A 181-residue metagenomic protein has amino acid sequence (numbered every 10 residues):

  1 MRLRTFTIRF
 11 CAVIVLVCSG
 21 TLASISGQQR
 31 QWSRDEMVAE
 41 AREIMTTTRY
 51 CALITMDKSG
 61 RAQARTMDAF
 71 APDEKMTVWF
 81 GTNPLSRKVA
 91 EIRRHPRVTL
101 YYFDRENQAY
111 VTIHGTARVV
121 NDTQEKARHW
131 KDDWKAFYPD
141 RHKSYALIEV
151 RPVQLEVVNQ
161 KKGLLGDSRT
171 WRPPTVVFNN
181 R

Functional and structural regions predicted by a protein language model:
M1-F6: N-terminal secretory signal peptides that target proteins for export/translocation
R9-T21: Bacterial N-terminal signal peptides
I25-C51, T175-V176: Extreme N-terminal tail/first-helix region
Q28-S33, V111-R181: Charged, gly/pro-rich active-site loop segments
E43-K58, V98-Y102: A short, Trp-centered hydrophobic/proline-enriched beta-strand micro-motif
T55-D57, T82-P84, D104, A117 (+2 more regions): A mature extracytoplasmic/lumenal domain signature
R65-T66, T82-L85, W134: N-terminal post-signal-peptidase region of extra-cytosolic proteins
F70-E106: A short mixed-secondary-structure module that forms the rim of ligand-binding clefts
